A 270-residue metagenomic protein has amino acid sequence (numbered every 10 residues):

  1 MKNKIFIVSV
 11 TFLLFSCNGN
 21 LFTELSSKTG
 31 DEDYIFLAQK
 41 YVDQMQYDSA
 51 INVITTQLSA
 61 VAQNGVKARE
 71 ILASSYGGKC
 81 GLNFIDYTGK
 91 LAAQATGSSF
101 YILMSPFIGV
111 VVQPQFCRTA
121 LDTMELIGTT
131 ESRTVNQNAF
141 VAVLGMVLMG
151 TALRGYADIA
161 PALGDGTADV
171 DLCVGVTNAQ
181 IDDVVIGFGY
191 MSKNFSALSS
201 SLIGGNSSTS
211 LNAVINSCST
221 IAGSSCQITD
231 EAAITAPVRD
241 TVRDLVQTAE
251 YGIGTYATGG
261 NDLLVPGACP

Functional and structural regions predicted by a protein language model:
K2-V8: Sec-dependent signal peptide recognition, specifically the positively charged N-region followed immediately by
L13-S16: C-terminal motif of bacterial Sec signal peptides marking the signal peptidase cleavage site
G19: Short, conserved catalytic or interaction motifs in soluble domains
F22-F36, D48, N52, G78-T134 (+2 more regions): Short coil/linker segments at helix-helix boundaries
D33, A68, S75, Q137-G150: The tetratricopeptide repeat
V53-I85: Short, charge-rich amphipathic alpha-helical segments embedded in non-transmembrane helical bundles/solenoids
Y251-P270: Short, low-complexity, Pro/Ser/Thr/Gly-rich segments in the mature regions of secreted, periplasmic
